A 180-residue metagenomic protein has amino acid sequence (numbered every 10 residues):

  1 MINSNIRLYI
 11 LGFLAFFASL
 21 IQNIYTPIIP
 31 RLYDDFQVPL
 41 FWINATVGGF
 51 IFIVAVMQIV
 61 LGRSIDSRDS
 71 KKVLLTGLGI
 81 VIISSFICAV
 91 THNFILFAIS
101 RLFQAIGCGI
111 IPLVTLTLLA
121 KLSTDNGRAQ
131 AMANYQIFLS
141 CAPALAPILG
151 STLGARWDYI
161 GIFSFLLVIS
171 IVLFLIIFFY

Functional and structural regions predicted by a protein language model:
R7, F13-Y33, V38-L40, Q58: Extracytoplasmic
A15, V47, I51, M132-S140: Small-residue-rich transmembrane alpha-helices and their cytosolic helix-loop interfaces in multi-pass secondary
N23, I51-I59, P143-A144: Residue-level signature of mid-helix packing/kink "hotspots" within the transmembrane helices of 12-pass Major
V56-H92: Conserved MFS/SLC helix-loop-helix module at the cytosolic interface between two early adjacent transmembrane helices
S84, I95-F103: Paired small-residue
S100-F138: Cytoplasmic helix-loop-helix junction between adjacent transmembrane helices in 12-TM secondary transporters
N134-F178: Helix-loop-helix hairpin linking two adjacent transmembrane segments in secondary transporters
